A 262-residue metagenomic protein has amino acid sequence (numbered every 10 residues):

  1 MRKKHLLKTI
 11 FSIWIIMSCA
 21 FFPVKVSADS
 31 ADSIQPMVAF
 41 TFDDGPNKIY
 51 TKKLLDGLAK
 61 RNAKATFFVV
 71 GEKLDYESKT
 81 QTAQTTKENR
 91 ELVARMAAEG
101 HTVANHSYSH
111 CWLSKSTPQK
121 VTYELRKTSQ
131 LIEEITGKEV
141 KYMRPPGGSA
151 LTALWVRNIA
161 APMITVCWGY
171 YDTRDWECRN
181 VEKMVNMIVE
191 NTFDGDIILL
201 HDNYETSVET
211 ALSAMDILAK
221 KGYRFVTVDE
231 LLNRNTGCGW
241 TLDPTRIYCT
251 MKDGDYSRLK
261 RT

Functional and structural regions predicted by a protein language model:
K4-K25: Sec-dependent N-terminal signal peptides of Gram-positive bacterial secreted proteins and lipoproteins
S27-S116, K120, E124-V140: Active-site beta->alpha N-cap acidic-glycine motif
D32, K60-R61, A65, L74-D75 (+1 more regions): C-terminal domain-boundary segment and adjacent tail
F42-D44, F67-G71, N105-S107, R144-G147 (+3 more regions): A cross-domain feature marking catalytic cores of carbohydrate-active enzymes and several ubiquitous metabolic/repair
N47-I49, H110-L113, S149-A153, T173-R174 (+1 more regions): Active-site environment of divalent metal-dependent phosphoester hydrolases
S149-N191, Y223-N235: His/Asp/Glu-enriched short active-site or ligand-binding loop at hydrolase and phosphoryl-transfer sites
